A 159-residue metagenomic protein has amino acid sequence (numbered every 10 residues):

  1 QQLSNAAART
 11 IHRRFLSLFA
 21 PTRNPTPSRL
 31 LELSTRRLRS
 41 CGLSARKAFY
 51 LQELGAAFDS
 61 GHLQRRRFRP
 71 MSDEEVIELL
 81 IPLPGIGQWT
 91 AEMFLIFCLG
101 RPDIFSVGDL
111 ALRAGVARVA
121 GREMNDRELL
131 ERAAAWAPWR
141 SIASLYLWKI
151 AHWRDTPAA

Functional and structural regions predicted by a protein language model:
Q1, N5, R101-P102: Short strand->helix junction
L3-P84: Alpha-helical ds-nucleic-acid-binding substructure associated with the helix-hairpin-helix region of base-excision DNA
A48-F49, R69, D73-E74, Q88-A159: C-terminal accessory module of base-excision DNA glycosylases/AP lyases that mediates lesion recognition and DNA
